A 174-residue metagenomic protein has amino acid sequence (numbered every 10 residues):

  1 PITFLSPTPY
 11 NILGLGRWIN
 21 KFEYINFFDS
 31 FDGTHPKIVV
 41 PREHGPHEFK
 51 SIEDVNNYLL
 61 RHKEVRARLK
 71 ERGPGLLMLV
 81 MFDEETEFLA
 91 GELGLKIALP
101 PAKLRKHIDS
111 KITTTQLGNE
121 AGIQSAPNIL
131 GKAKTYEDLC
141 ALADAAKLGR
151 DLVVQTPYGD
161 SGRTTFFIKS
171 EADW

Functional and structural regions predicted by a protein language model:
P1-K106, T113, E137-D138: ATP-binding N-terminal substructure of ATP-dependent carboxylate-amine bond-forming enzymes
P101-W174: Active-site nucleotide/adenylate-binding loops and adjacent lid/helix of ATP-dependent enzymes
